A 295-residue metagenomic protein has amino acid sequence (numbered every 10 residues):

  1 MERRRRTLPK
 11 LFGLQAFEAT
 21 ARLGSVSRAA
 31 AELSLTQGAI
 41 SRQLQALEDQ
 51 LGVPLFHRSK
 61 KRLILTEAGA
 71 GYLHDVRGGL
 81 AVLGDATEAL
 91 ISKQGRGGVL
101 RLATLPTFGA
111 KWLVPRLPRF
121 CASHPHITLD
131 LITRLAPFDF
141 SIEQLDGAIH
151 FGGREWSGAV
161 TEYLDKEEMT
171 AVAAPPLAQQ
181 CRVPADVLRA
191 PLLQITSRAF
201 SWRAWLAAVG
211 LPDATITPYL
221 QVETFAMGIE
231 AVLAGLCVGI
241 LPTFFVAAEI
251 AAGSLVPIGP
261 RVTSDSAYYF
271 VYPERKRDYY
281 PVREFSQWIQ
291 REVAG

Functional and structural regions predicted by a protein language model:
L14-F17, A29, T66, G235: Hydrophobic two-helix hairpin corresponding to the core of helix-turn-helix DNA-binding domains
E18-S34: Short helix-boundary/capping micro-motifs
T36, Q43, R116: Residues within the DNA-recognition helix of helix-turn-helix
E48-E67: A short LG(V/I)-centered, amphipathic sequence patch enriched for acidic residue(s) preceding the LG motif
Q50-L51, Y72-Q94: Alpha-helical linker/hinge and terminal dimerization helices associated with HTH transcriptional regulators
G97-S157: Central regulatory/effector-binding core of bacterial HTH transcription factors
I142, R154-L236, L241, F245-D265 (+1 more regions): C-terminal regulatory
R261-G295: A late-sequence structural motif
